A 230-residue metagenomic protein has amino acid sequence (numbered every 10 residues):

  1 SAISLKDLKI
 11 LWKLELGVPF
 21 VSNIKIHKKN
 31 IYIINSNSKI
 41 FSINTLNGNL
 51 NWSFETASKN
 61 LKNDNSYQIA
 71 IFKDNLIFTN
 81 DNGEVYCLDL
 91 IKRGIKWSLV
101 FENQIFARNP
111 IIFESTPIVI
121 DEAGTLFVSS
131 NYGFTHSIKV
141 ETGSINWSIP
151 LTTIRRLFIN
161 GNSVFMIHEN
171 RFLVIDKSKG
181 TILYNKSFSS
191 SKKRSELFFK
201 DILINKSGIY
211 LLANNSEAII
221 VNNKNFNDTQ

Functional and structural regions predicted by a protein language model:
S1, F41, Y86, I95 (+3 more regions): WD40 beta-propeller blade core
S4-L8, N44-G48, D89-R93, K139-G143 (+2 more regions): Short loop/turn segments that connect beta-strands within beta-propeller blades
K9-K28, N49-K73, G94-E122, S144-G161 (+2 more regions): Extracytoplasmic beta-rich repeat domains
K28, N35-S36, K73, N80-D81 (+5 more regions): Structural signature of WD-repeat beta-propellers
D81, D121-A123, V128-H136, V140-N146 (+1 more regions): Beta-propeller domains
V128, H136, I149-I159, F165-K177 (+1 more regions): Flexible, glycine-rich surface segments
T142, S207-G208, A213-Q230: C-terminal closing repeat unit and adjoining cap/tail of repeat-based domains
